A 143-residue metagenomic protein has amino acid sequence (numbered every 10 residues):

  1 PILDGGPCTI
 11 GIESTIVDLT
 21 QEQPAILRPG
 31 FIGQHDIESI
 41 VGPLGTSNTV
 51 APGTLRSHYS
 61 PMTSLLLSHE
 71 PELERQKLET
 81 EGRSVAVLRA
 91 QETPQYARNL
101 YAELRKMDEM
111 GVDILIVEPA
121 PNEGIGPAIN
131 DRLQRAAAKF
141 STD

Functional and structural regions predicted by a protein language model:
P1-D143: Active-site-adjacent structural elements in enzyme catalytic cores
